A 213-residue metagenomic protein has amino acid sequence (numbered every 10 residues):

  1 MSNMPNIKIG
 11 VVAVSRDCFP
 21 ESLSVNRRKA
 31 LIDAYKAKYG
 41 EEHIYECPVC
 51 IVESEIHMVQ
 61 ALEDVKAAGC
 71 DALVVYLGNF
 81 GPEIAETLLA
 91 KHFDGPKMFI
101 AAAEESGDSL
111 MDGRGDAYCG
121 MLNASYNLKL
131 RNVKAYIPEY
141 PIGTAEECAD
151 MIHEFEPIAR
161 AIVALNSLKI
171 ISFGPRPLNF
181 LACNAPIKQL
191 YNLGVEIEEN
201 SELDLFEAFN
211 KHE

Functional and structural regions predicted by a protein language model:
M1-I162, S167-I171, R176-E213: Metallocofactor- and cofactor-centric catalytic cores in central/energy metabolism, strongly enriched
